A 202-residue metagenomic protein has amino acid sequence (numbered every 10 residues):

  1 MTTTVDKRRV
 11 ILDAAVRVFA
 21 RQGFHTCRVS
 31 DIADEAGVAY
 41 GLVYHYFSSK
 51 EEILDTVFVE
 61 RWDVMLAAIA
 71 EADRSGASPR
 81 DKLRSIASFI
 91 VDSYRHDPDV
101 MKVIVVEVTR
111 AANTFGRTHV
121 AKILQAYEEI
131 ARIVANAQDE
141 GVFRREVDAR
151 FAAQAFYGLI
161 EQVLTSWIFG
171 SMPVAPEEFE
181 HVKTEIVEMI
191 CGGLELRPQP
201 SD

Functional and structural regions predicted by a protein language model:
M1-D6, R17, F169, P198-D202: N-terminal intrinsically disordered/low-complexity leader segments
K7-A15, I32, V57-R61, M65 (+1 more regions): Generic hydrophobic, amphipathic alpha-helix propensity
V10, V18-E52, T56: Helix-turn-helix
D63-E71, H96, T114-E140, R150-Q154 (+4 more regions): Amphipathic alpha-helical packing segments from all-alpha helical-bundle domains
M65, R84-V105, A131-R132, Y157 (+2 more regions): Helical hydrophobic small-molecule/effector-binding pocket
A70-D99, A149-F156, E180-K183, Q199: Hydrophobic alpha-helical connector segments
R95-T114, T165-F169: Amphipathic alpha-helical segments used for helix-helix packing
K102-I104, R117, E146, P176 (+1 more regions): Short, hydrophobic secondary-structure boundary micro-motifs
